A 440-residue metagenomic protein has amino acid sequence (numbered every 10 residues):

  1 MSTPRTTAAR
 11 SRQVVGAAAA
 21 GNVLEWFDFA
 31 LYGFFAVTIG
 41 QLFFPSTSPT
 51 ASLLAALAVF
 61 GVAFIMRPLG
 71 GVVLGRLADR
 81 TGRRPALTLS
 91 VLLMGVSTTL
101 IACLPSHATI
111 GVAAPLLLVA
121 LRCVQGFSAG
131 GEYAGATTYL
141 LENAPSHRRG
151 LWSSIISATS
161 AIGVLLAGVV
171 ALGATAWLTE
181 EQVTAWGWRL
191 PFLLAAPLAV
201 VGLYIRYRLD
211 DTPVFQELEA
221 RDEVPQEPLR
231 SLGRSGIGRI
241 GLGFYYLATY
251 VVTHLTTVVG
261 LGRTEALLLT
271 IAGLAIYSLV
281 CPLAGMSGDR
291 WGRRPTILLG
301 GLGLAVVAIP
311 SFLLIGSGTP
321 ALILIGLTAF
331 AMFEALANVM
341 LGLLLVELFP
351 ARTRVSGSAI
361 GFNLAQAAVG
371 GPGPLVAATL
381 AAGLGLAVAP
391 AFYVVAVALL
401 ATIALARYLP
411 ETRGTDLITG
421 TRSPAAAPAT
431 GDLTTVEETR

Functional and structural regions predicted by a protein language model:
G33, R234-Y277, G370-P374: Extracytoplasmic gate region of multi-pass secondary transporters
P45, L92-G111, L302-S317: C-terminal ends and interior cores of transmembrane alpha-helices in multi-pass membrane transporters/permeases
L69-R83, C281-R293: Helix-to-loop junctions at the C-terminal end of transmembrane segments in multipass secondary transporters
R80-L92, R290-G301: Cytoplasmic membrane-interface "Motif A"-like loop-to-helix N-cap segments of 12-TM Major Facilitator Superfamily
I110-G130, A321-L336: Hydrophobic core of transmembrane alpha-helices in multi-pass small-molecule transporters, especially MFS/SLC-type
L151-T175, L198, F362-G373: Glycine-rich segments within core transmembrane alpha-helices of 12-TM secondary carriers
R294-L341: C-terminal transmembrane helical hairpin of 12-TM major facilitator-type secondary transporters
R352-L384: A late C-terminal transmembrane helix in Major Facilitator Superfamily
